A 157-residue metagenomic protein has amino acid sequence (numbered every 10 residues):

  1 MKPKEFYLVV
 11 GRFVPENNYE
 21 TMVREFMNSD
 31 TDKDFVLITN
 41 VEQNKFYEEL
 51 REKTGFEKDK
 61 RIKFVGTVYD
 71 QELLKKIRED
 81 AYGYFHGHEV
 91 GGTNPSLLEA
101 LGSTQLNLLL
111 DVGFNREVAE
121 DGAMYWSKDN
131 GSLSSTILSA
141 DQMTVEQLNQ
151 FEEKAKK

Functional and structural regions predicted by a protein language model:
M1-N17, V23-D30, V36: Conserved donor-binding/catalytic core segment of Leloir-type glycosyltransferases
V10-V14, V41-E42, V68, G91: Short donor-sugar binding/catalytic loops of nucleotide-sugar-dependent glycosyltransferases, especially enzymes
T39, E48-E72: Nucleotide-activated donor-binding/catalytic signature segment of Leloir-type glycosyltransferases, i.e., the conserved
K76-G92, Q105: Acidic donor-binding loop of glycosyltransferase active sites
N94-L97: Short glycine/serine-rich donor-binding loops of glycosyltransferases
G102-L109: Short hydrophobic beta-strand element within catalytic cores of glycosyltransferases and related nucleotide-activated
A123-G131, S139-V145: Conserved acidic donor-binding segment of nucleotide-sugar-dependent glycosyltransferases
E146-K157: A short, well-ordered alpha-helix in the C-terminal region of glycosyltransferases
